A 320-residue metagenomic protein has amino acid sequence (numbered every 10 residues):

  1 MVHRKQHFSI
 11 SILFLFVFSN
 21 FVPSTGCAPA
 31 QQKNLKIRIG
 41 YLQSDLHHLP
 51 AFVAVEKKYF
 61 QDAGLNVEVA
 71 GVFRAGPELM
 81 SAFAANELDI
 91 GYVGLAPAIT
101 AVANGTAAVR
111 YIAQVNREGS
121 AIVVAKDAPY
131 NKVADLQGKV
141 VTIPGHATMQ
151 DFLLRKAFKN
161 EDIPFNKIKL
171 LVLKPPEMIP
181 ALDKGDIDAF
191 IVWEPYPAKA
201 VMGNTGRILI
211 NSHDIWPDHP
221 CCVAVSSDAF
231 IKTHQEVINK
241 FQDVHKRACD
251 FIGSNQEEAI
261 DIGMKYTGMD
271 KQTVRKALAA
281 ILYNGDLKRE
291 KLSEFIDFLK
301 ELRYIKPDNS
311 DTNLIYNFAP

Functional and structural regions predicted by a protein language model:
M1-K36: Short, low-complexity disordered leader/linker segments with a strong preference for bacterial N-terminal type II
Q32-I163, K169-V172, D188-P195, T205-N211 (+1 more regions): Short, glycine-/small- and polar/acidic-enriched structural segments that line small-molecule recognition paths
Y59, A82, D135, P180-A181 (+3 more regions): Structural preference for long, well-ordered alpha-helical segments within the folded cores of structured domains
A96-P97, L170-L171, P176-G263: Pocket-lining segment of extracytoplasmic ligand-binding domains
K232-K306: Secondary-structure end/capping motifs
K300-P320: Conserved C-terminal helix/tail region of periplasmic/extracytoplasmic solute-binding proteins
